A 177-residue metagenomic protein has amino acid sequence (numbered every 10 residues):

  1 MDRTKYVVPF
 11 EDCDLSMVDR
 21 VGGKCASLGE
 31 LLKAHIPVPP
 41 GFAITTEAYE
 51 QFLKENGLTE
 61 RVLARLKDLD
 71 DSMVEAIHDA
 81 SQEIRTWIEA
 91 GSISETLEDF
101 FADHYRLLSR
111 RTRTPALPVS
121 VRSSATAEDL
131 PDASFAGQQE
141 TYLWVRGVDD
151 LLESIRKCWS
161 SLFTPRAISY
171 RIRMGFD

Functional and structural regions predicted by a protein language model:
M1-D177: N-terminal beta-alpha lobe that positions the nucleotide/phosphoryl donor in ATP/NTP-coupled carboxylate activation
